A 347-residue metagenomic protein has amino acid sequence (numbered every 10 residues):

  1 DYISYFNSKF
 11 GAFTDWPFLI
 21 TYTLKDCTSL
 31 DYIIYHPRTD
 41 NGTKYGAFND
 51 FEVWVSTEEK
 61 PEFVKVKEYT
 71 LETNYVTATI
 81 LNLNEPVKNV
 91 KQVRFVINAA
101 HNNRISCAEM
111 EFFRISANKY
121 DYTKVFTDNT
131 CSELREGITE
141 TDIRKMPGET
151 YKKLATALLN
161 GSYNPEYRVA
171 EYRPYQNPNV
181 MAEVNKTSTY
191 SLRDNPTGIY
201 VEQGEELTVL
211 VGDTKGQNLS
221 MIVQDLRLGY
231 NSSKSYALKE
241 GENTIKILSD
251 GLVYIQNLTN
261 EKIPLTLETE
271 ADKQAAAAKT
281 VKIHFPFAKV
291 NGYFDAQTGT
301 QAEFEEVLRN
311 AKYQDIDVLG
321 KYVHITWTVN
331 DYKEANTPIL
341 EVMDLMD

Functional and structural regions predicted by a protein language model:
Y2-K65, T77-K124: Aromatic, loop-rich ligand-recognition surfaces of beta-strand-rich domains
D15-P17, D26-T28, G46, Y190-D194 (+5 more regions): Short, surface-exposed loop/turn motifs at beta-strand boundaries within globular domains
I20, F51, T79, T197 (+2 more regions): Residue-level detector of beta-strand structural context in well-folded domains
L30, N102-T123, N260-Y313: Exposed low-complexity, polar/acidic, P/S/T/G-rich flexible segments that act as propeptides, protease-susceptible
Y69-V93, I97-N102, S232-Y254, N260: Beta-sandwich interaction modules
V96, R114-I143, D347: Long, contiguous interaction/targeting segments characteristic of exported/extracellular or secretory-pathway proteins
D128-G292: Beta-strand-enriched, solvent-exposed domains that form extended recognition/catalytic surfaces
F304-D347: Catalytic cores of extracellular degradative/oxidative enzymes
